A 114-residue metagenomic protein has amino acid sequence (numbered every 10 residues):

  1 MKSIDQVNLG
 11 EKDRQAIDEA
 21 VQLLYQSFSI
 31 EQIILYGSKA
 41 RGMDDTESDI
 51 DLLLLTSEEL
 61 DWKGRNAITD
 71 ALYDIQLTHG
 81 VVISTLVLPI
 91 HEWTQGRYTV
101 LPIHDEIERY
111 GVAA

Functional and structural regions predicted by a protein language model:
M1-Q32, R41-T46, T56-A114: Catalytic core of pol beta-like nucleotidyltransferases
Y36-S38: Glycine-rich beta-strand-to-loop/alpha-helix junction loops that act as flexible
D51-L55: Short beta-strand->loop micro-motif that forms the acidic, two-metal-ion catalytic signature in nucleotide-processing
